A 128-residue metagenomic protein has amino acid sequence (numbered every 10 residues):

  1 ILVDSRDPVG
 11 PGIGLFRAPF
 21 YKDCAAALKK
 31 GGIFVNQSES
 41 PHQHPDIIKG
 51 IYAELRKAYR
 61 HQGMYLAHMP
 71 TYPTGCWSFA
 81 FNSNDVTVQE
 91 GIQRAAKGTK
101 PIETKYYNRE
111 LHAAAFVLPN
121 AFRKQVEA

Functional and structural regions predicted by a protein language model:
L2-D4: A conserved beta-strand element that flanks and buttresses the S-adenosyl-L-methionine
D7-P8, E39-H44, P70-T71: Short "lid" loop at the C-terminus of a central beta-strand within the Rossmann-like core of SAM-dependent
P8-F16: Glycine/threonine-rich flexible loop motifs
F16-K30, R56: A short glycine-rich, Lys/Arg-flanked "PGG" loop and its adjoining helix->strand segment in the class I
G31-S38: Conserved beta-strand signature within the Rossmann-like core of class I S-adenosyl-L-methionine
D46-Y59: Short alpha-helix
A53, T74-A128: SAM/dcSAM-binding transferase cores
R60-P70: Conserved S-adenosyl-L-methionine
